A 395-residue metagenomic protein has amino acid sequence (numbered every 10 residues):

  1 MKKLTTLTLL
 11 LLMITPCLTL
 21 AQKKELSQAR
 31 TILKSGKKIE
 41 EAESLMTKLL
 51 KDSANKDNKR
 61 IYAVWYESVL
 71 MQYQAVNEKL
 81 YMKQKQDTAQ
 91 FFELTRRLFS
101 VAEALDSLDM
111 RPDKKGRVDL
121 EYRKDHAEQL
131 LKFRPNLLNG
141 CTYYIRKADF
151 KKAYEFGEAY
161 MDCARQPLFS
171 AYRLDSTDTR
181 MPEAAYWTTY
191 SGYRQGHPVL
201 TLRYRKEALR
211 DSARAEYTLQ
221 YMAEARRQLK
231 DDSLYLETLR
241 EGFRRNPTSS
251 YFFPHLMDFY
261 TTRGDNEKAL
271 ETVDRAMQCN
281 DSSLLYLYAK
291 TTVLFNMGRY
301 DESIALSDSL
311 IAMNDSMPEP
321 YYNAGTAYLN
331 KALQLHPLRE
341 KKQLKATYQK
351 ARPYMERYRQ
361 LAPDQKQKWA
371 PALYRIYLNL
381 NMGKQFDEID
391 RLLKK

Functional and structural regions predicted by a protein language model:
M1-A29, G242, M277, I311 (+1 more regions): Bacterial Sec-dependent N-terminal signal peptides
Q28-A29, E41, W65, Q72 (+9 more regions): Structural register within alpha-helical repeat arrays
L33-D149: Post-signal peptide N-terminal segment of secreted/secretory-pathway proteins
G36, M71-Y81, R146-A148, L168 (+7 more regions): Short coil/turn linking the two alpha-helices of tandem helical-hairpin repeats
A42, T95-L98, A153, T201 (+6 more regions): Single-residue signature of alpha-solenoid repeat helices
K48-K51, D162, K206-R210, R240-R245 (+5 more regions): Conserved structural position within tetratricopeptide repeats
S53-K56, R165, S212-A213, P247-T248 (+3 more regions): Short coil turns that delineate tetratricopeptide repeat
K59-I61, F169-R173, A184, Y217-T218 (+4 more regions): TPR alpha-solenoid repeat register
